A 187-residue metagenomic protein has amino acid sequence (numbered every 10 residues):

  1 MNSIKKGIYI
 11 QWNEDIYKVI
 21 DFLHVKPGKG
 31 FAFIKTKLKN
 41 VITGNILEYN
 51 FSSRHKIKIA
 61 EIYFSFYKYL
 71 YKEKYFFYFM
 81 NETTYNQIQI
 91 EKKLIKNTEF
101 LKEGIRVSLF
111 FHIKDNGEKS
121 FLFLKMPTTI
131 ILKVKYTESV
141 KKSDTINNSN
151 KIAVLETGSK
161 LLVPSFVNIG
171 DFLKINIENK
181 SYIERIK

Functional and structural regions predicted by a protein language model:
M1-P27, F33, I90-K187: Positively charged, low-complexity, intrinsically disordered RNA-binding extensions
G30-E48, S53, E82-Y85, N148-K160: Short solvent-exposed strand/turn elements
T36-K37, S65-Y67, K180-S181: Short, charged/polar low-complexity linear motifs in solvent-exposed/disordered segments
G44-Y49, K72-F76, I146-S149, I169-D171: Short, Lys/Arg-enriched charge-dense amphipathic segments
E48-S108: Ordered, amphipathic secondary-structure segments that act as subunit-interaction surfaces in large macromolecular
